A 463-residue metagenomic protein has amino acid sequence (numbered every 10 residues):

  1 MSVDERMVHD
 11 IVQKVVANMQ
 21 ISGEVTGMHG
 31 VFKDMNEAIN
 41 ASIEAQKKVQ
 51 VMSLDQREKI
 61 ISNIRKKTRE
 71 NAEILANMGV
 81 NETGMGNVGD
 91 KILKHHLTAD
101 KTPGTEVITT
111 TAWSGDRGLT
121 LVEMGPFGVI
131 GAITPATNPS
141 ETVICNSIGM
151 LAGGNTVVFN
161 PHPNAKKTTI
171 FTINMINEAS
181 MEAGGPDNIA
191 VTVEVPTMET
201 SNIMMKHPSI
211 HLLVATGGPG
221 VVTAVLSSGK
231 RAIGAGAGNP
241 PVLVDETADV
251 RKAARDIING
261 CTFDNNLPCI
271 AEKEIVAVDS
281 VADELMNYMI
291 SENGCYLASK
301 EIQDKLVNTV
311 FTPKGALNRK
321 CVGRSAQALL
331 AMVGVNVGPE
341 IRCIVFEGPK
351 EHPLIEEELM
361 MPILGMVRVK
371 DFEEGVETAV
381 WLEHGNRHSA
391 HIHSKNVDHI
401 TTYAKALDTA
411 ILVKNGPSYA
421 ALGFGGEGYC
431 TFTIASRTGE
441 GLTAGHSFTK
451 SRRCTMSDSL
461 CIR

Functional and structural regions predicted by a protein language model:
M1-L121, G149, S291: N-terminal Rossmann-like NAD(P)+-binding subdomain of aldehyde/semialdehyde dehydrogenases
V16-G23, I39, I43-S53, I64-A72 (+13 more regions): Structural signal for hydrophobic packing residues in well-ordered secondary-structure cores of soluble enzyme domains
V51-Q56, P186-A190, F263-E272, C295-L306 (+4 more regions): Flexible, glycine/charged-enriched surface loops at secondary-structure junctions
T110-K252: Rossmann-like NAD(P) dinucleotide-binding subdomain of oxidoreductase/dehydrogenase enzymes
M205-P208, D249, V310-L317, E358 (+1 more regions): Short, surface-exposed amphipathic charged segments that create phosphate/polyanion-binding patches used for binding
V222-K350: ALDH superfamily catalytic-core signature
V335-R463: Conserved C-terminal structural/oligomerization subdomain of aldehyde/semialdehyde dehydrogenase
